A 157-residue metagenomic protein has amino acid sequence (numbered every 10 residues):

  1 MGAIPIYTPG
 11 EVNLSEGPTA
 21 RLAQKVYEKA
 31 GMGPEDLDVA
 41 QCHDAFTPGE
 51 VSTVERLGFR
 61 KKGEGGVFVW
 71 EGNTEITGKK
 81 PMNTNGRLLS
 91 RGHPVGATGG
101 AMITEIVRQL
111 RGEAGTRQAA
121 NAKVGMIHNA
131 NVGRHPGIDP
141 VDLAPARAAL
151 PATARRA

Functional and structural regions predicted by a protein language model:
M1-K25, K29, N73-N85, L89 (+3 more regions): Condensing-enzyme catalytic core mediating Claisen C-C bond formation in acyl metabolism
T8-V12, D44-V67, P94, G133-P140: Short glycine/threonine-rich loop-to-helix capping motif typified by GTGT followed within a few residues by an Asp-Pro
G10, R21-D36, G49, L110-E113: Conserved active-site "lid/cap" helical segment
S15, T19, F46, G96-M102: Catalytic-loop motifs flanking and including active-site residues across diverse enzymes
P18, L22-A30, S52-L57, M102 (+1 more regions): Stable alpha-helical structural segments in soluble proteins, enriched in small hydrophobic residues
D38-C42: Short glycine-rich phosphate-binding loop at a beta-alpha junction
R60-G72, A114-A120: A glycine-biased, small/acidic residue-tolerant capping/turn segment at secondary-structure junctions
R91-A114: Active-site-proximal alpha-helical scaffold in enzymes
